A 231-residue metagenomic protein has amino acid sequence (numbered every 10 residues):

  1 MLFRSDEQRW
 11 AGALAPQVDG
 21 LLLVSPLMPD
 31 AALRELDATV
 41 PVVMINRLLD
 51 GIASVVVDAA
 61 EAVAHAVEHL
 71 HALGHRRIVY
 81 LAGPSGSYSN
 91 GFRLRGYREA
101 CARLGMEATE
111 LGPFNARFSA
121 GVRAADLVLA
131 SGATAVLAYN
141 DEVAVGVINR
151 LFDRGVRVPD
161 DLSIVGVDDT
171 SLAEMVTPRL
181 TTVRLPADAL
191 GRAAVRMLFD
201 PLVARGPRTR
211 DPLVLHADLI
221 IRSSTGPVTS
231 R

Functional and structural regions predicted by a protein language model:
M1, D37-M44, L48-R231: Bacterial carbohydrate/catabolite-sensing allosteric modules
F3-S5: Short, compositionally biased segments
E7-E61: Short beta-strand-centered segments that line the small-molecule binding cleft or hinge of alpha/beta clamshell
